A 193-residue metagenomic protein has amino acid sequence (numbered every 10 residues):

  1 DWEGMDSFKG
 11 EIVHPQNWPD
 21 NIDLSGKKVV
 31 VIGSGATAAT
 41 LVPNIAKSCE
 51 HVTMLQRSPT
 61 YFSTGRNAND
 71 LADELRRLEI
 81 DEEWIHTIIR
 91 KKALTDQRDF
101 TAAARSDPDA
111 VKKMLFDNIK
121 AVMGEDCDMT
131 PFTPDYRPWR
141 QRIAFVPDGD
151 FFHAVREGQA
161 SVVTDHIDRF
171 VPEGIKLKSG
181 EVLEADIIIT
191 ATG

Functional and structural regions predicted by a protein language model:
D1-D128, A160-S161, L183: Rossmann-like dinucleotide-binding core of oxidoreductases
Q16, T192-G193: Glycine-rich, N-terminal phosphate-binding loop of Rossmann-like dinucleotide-binding domains
W18-N21, G158-K178: A conserved short coil-to-beta-strand element within the FAD-binding core of flavoproteins
D23-K27, K176-I187, A191: Core beta-strand elements of the Rossmann-like FAD/NAD(P) dinucleotide-binding domain in flavoenzyme oxidoreductases
M129-V146: Helix-loop-beta segment of a Rossmann-like dinucleotide-binding subdomain
F145-D150, D165: FAD/FMN-dependent oxidoreductases across multiple families
P147, Q159, G180-E184: Secondary-structure capping and boundary motifs in well-ordered enzyme cores
